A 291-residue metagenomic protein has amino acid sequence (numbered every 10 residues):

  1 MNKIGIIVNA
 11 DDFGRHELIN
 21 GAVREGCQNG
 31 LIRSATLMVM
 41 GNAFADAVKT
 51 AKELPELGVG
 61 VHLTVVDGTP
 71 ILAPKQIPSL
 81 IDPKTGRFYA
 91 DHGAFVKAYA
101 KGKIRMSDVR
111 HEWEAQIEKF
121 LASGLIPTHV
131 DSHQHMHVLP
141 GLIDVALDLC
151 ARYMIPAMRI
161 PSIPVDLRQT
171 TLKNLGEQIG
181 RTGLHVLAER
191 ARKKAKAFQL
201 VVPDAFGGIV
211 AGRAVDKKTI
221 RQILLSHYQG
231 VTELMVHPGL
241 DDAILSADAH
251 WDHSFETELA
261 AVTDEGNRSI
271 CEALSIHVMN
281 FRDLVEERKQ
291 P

Functional and structural regions predicted by a protein language model:
M1-I7, E17-H129, G141-P291: Terminal accessory/targeting
A10-F13: DG-centered beta-turn motif at the end of beta-strands
H133-H135: Conserved short loop/turn motifs at secondary-structure junctions
H137-L139: Active-site pocket-lining segments that scaffold enzyme catalytic pockets across diverse folds
